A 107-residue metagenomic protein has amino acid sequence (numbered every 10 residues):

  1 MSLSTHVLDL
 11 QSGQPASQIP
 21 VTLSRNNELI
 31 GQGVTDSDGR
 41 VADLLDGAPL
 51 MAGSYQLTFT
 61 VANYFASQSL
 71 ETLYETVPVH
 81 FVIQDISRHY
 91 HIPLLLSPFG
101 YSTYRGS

Functional and structural regions predicted by a protein language model:
M1-S4, Q14-A16, R25-N27, G100-S107: Beta-strand-rich domain onsets/edges
T35-L45: Glycine-centered loop-to-beta-strand initiation motif
M51-G53: A glycine-anchored, Pro-Gly-centered beta-turn/N-cap motif
Y55-L57, Y64: A short tyrosine-centered beta-strand micro-motif
A62-S69, Y101: Short acidic/polar inter-strand loop motif in beta-rich domains
S67-S87: Structured interaction patches on ligand/partner-binding surfaces of diverse proteins
S87-S107: Compositionally biased low-complexity segments at domain edges in trafficked proteins and select soluble regulators
